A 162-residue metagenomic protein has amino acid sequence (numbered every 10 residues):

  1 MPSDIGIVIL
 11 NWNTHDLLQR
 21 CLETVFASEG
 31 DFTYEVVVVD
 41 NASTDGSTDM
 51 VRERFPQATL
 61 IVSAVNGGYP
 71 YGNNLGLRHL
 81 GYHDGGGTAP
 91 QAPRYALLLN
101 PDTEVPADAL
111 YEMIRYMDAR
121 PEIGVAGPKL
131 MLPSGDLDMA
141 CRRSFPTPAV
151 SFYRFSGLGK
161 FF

Functional and structural regions predicted by a protein language model:
S3-I9, T24-V25, Y34-V39: Hydrophobic targeting segments
T14-A27: Short, well-formed alpha-helical segments that are part of the catalytic scaffolds of diverse glycosyltransferases
L17-Q19, D45-E53: Acidic helix N-cap motif at the loop->helix transition within catalytic regions of sugar-transfer enzymes
T24, F32, D40-D49, V65: A conserved acidic beta->alpha catalytic loop
S63-Q91: Glycine-rich, basic loop-to-helix element that forms the pyrophosphate-binding segment of sugar-nucleotide handling
A96: Short aromatic/hydrophobic "clamp" motif used to bind/position activated sugar donors
E104-A140: Conserved donor NDP-sugar-binding/catalytic core segment of glycosyltransferases
L130-F162: Acceptor/aglycone-binding surface of glycosyltransferases and processive sugar-polymer synthases
